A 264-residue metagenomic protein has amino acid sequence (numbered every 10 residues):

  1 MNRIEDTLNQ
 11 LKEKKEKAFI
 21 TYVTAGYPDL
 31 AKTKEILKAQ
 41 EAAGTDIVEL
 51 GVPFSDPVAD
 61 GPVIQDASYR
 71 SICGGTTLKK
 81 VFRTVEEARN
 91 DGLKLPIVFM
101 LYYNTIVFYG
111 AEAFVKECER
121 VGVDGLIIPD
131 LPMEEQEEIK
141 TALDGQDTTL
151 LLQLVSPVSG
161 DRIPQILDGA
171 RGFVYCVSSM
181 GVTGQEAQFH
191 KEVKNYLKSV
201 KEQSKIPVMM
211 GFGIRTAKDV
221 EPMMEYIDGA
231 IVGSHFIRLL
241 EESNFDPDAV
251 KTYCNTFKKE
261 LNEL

Functional and structural regions predicted by a protein language model:
M1-L11, D56-I64, T76-E86, I106-A113 (+5 more regions): Active-site-adjacent beta->alpha loops and helix N-cap segments on the catalytic face of soluble alpha/beta enzymes
F19-V23, V48-L50, I97-L101, L126-I128 (+4 more regions): Hydrophobic faces of well-ordered beta-strands that scaffold small-molecule active sites in alpha/beta enzyme cores
T21, Q40, G51, C118 (+3 more regions): Conserved, mostly hydrophobic/aromatic
T24-D29, M100-F108, P132-M133, L154-V158 (+1 more regions): Glycine-rich beta-to-alpha transition loops that act as phosphate-gripper elements at the mouths of alpha/beta enzyme
L30-E41, V158-D168, M210, I214-A230: Catalytic cores of alpha/beta
T45-D56, V123-E135, S178-G184, G213 (+1 more regions): Glycine-rich phosphate-binding active-site loops on the catalytic face of alpha/beta enzymes
V52, Q65-I128, L261: Active-site beta->alpha loop and helix N-cap motifs at the rims of alpha/beta catalytic domains
V81, K198-S204, R215-L264: Alpha/beta catalytic cores of nucleotide-metabolism and tRNA/nucleoside-modifying enzymes
